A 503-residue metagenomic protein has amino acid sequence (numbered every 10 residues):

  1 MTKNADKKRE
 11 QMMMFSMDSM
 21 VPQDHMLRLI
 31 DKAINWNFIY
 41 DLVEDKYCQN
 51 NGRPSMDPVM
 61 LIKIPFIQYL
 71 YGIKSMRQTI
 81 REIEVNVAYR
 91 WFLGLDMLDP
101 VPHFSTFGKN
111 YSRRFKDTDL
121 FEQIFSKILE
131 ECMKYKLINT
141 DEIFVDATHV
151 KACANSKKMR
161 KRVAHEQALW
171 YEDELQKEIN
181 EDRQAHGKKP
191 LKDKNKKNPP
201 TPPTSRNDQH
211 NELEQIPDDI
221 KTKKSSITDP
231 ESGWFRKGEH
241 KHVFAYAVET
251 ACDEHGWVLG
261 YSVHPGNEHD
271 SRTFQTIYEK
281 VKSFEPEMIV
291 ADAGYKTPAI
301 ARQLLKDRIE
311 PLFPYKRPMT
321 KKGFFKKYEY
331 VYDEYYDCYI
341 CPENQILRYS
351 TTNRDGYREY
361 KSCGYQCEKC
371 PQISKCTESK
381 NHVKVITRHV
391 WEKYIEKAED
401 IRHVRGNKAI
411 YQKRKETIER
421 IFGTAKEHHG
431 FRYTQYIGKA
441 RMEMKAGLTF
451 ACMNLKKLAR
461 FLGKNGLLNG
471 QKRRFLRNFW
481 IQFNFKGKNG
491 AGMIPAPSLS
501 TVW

Functional and structural regions predicted by a protein language model:
M1-R28: Hydrophobic alpha-helical membrane-insertion signals
K3-N4, R53-S55, M97: A short, ordered amphipathic alpha-helix with a cationic face
N4, S16, I34-F38, G94 (+1 more regions): Short, solvent-exposed coil/turn linker segments
D6, G72-V85, L95-W503: Anion-binding and metal-coordination hotspots
E10, Q23, W36, D57 (+2 more regions): Generic alpha-helical segment signature
D18, D31-N35, P65, E84 (+1 more regions): Short amphipathic alpha-helical segments enriched in leucine
Q23-F66, Y71-G72, V390, Y394: Basic, short loop/linker segments at the boundary and entry of helix-turn-helix/winged-helix-like folds
Y89-L93: Short amphipathic alpha-helical interface patches used for protein-protein assembly/oligomerization
